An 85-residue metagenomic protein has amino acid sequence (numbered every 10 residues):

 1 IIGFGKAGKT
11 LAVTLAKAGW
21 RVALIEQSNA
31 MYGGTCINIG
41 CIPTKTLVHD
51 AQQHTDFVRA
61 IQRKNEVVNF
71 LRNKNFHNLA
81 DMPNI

Functional and structural regions predicted by a protein language model:
G3-K6: Glycine-rich Rossmann-fold phosphate-binding loop(s) that bind the pyrophosphate of adenine dinucleotide cofactors
K9: Residues forming the Rossmann-fold NAD(P)(H) cofactor-binding site
T14-W20, E26-I85: Glycine-rich flavin
